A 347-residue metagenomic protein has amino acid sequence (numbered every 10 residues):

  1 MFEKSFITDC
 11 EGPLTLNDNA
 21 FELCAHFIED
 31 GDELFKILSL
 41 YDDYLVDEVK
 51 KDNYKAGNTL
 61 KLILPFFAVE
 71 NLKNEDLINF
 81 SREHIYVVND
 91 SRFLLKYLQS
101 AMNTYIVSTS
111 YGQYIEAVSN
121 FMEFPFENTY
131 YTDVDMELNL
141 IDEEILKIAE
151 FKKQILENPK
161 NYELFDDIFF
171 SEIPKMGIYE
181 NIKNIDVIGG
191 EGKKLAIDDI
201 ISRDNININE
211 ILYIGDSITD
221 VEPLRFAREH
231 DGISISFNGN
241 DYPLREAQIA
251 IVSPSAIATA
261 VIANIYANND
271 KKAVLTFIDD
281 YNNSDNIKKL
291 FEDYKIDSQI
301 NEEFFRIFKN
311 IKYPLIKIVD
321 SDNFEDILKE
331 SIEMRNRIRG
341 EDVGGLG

Functional and structural regions predicted by a protein language model:
M1, N89-R92, S110-G347: C-terminal cap/substrate-recognition subdomain and adjoining C-terminal extension of metal-dependent phosphatase-like
M1-E144, A250, P254, Y313 (+1 more regions): Alpha-helical substrate-recognition element adjacent to the catalytic core
